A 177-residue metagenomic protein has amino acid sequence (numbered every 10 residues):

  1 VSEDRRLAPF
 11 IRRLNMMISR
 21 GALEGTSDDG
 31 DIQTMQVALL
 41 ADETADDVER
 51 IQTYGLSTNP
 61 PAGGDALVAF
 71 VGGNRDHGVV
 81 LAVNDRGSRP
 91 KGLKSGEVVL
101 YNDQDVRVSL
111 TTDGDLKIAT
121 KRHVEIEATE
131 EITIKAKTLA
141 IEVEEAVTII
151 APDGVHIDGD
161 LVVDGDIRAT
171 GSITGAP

Functional and structural regions predicted by a protein language model:
S2-S19, G64, V71-P177: Right-handed beta-helix
A22-S27, V80: Conserved hydrophobic positions within beta-strands
G30-Q36: Short aromatic-glycine-enriched beta-strand elements
Q36-D47: Short, basic/aromatic beta-hairpin or loop at an interaction surface
A45-S57: Beta-strand/loop nucleic-acid-binding surfaces
P60-P61: Short, well-ordered loop/turn sites that connect or cap secondary structure elements
